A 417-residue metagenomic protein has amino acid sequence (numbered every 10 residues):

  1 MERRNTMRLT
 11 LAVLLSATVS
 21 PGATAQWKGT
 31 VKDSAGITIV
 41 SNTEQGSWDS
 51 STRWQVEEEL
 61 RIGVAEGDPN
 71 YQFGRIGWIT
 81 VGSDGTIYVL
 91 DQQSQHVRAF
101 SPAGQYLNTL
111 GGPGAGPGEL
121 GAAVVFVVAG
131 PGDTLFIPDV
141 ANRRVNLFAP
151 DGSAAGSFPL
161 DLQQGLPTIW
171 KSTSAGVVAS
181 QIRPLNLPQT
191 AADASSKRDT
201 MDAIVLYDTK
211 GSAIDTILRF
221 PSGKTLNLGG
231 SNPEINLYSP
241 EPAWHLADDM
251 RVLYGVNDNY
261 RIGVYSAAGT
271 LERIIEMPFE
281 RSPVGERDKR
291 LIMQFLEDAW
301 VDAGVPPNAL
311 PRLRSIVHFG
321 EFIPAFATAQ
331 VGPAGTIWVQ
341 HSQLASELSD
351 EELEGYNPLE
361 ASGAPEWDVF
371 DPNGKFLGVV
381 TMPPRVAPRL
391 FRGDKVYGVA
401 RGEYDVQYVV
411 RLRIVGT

Functional and structural regions predicted by a protein language model:
M1-E2: Short, charge-enriched, intrinsically disordered boundary segments that mark the beginning of a structured element
T6-M7: N-terminal export leaders
T10-T18: Bacterial N-terminal signal peptides
G22-T417: Eukaryotic scaffold repeat domains enriched in small/polar residues
